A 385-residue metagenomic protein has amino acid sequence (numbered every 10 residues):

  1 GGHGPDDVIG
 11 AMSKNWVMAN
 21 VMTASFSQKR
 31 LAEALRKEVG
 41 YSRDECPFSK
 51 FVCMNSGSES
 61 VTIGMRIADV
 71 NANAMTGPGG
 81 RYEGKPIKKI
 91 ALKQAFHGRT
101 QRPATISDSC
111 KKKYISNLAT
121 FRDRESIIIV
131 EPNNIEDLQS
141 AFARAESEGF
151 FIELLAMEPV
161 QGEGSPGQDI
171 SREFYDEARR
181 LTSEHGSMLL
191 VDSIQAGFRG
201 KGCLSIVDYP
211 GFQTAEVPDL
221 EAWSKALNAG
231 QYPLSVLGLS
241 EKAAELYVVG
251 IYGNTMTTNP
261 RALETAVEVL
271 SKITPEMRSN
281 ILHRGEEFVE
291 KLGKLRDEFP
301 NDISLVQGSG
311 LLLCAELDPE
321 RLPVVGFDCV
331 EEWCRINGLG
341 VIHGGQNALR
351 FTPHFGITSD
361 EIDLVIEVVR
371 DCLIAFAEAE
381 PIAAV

Functional and structural regions predicted by a protein language model:
G1-V385: Conserved N-terminal phosphate-binding loop of PLP-dependent enzymes in the Aspartate aminotransferase
